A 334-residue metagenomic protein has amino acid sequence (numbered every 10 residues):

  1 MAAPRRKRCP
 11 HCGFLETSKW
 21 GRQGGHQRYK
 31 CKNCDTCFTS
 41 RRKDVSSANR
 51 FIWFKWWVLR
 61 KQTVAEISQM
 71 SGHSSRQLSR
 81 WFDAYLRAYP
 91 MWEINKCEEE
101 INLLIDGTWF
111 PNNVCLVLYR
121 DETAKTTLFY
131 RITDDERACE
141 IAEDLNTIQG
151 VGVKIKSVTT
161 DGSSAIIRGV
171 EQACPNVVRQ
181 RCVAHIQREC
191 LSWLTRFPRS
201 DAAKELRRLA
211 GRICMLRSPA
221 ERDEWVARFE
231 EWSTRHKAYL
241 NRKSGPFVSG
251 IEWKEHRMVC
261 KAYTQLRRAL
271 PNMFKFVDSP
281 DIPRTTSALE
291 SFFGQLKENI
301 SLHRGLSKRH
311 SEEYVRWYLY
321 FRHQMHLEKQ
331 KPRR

Functional and structural regions predicted by a protein language model:
A3-R5, H26: Flanking scaffold residues of small Cys/His-coordinated metal-binding clusters
C9-C12, C31-C34: Short cysteine-rich clusters marking metal-coordination/redox-active sites
K19-R28: Short linker/helix segments within small regulatory modules
R28, D35, T39-R42, R50 (+4 more regions): Acidic/histidine-rich catalytic cores and adjacent linkers of DNA breakage/strand-transfer/modification proteins
S47-Q62: Short, amphipathic alpha-helical "recognition" segments used to contact nucleic acids or chromatin
E66-Q69: Short alpha-helical "recognition helix" segments of helix-turn-helix
S71-S164, R168-N176, A269, A288: RNase H-like nuclease fold core
T160-S164, G169-R208: Conserved beta-strand -> loop -> alpha-helix junction used to position metal-binding or nucleic-acid-contacting
